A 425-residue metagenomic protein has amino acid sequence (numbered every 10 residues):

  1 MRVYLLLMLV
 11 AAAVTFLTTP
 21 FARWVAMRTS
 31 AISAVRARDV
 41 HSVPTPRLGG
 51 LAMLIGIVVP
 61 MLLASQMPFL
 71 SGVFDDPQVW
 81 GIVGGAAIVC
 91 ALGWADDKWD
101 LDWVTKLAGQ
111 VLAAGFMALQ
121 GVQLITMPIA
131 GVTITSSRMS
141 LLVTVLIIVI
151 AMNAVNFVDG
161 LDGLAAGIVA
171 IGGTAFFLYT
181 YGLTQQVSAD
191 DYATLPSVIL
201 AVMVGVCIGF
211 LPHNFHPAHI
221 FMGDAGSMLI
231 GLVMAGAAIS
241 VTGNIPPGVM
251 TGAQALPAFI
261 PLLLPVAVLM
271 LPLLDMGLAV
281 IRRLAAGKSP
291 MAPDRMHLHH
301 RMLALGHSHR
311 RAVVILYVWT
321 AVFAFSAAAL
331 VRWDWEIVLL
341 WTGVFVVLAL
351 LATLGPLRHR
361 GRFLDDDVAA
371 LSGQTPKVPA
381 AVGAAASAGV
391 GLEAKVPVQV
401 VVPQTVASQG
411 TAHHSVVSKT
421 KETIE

Functional and structural regions predicted by a protein language model:
M1-S30, L54-A91, L164-E393, T420-E425: Alpha-helical transmembrane segments
A34-L48: Juxtamembrane helix-capping/reentrant segments at transmembrane boundaries
P77-A113, M117: Hydrophobic alpha-helical hairpins/lids featuring a short glycine-rich hinge
D97-W99, M127-S136, S308: Membrane interface segments of multi-pass transport proteins and intramembrane proteases
F116-T126, A238, T242-P246: Proline-centered turn/helix-capping motifs that create local helix->coil transitions or kinks
V145-V155, L164: Function-critical hydrophobic alpha-helical transmembrane segments in multi-pass membrane proteins
S387-E425: Long, low-complexity, intrinsically disordered segments
